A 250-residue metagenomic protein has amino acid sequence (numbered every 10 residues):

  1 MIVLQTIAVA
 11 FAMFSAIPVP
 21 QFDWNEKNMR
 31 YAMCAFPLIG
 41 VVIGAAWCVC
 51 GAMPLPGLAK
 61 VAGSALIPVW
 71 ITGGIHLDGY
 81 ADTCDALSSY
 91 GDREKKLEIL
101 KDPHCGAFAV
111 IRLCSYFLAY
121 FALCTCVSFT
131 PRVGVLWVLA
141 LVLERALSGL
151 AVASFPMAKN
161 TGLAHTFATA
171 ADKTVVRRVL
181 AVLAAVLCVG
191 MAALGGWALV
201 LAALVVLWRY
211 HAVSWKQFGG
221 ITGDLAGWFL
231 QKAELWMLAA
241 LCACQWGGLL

Functional and structural regions predicted by a protein language model:
M1-W24: Membrane-proximal soluble regions of multi-pass membrane proteins
V9-A12, E26-G51, H165-T169: N-terminal beta-alpha supersecondary unit
P18-W24, I75, K95, G149-K159 (+1 more regions): C-terminal ends of transmembrane helices
M29-W47, A86-R132, L136-W137, T174-G190 (+2 more regions): Multi-pass membrane catalytic core of lipid/isoprenoid biosynthesis enzymes
C34-C84, V135-L139, G196-K216: Membrane-embedded alpha-helical segments that form the functional core of polytopic membrane enzymes, especially those
A46-P54, I67, I71, C124-V127 (+7 more regions): Alpha-helical membrane-inserting segments
I67-C105, S214-A233: Acidic (Asp/Glu-rich) catalytic motifs at the cytosolic membrane interface
A146-L180, Q217-T222: Solvent-exposed interhelical
